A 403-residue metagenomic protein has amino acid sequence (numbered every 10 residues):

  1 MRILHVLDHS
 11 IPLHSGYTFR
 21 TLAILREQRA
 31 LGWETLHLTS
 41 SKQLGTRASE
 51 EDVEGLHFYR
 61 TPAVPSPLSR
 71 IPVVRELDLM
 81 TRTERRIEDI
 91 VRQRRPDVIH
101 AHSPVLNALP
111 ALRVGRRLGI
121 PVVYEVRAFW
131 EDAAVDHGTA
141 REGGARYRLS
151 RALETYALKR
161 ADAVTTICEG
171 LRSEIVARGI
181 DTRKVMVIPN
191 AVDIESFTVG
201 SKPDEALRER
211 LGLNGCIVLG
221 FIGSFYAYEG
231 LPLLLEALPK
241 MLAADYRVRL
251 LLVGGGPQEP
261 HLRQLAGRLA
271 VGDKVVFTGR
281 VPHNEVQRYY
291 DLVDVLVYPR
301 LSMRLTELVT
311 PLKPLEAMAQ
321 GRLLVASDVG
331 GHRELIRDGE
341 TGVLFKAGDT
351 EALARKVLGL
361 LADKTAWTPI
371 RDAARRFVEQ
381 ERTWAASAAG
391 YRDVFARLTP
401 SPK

Functional and structural regions predicted by a protein language model:
M1-A63, M241: N-terminal subdomain of nucleotide-sugar transferases
R2-V6, L213-L238: Conserved donor-binding/catalytic core segment of Leloir-type glycosyltransferases
R94-V98, D162, K274, Y290-E307 (+1 more regions): Acidic donor-binding loop of glycosyltransferase active sites
G170, A191: Carbohydrate-associated surface elements
V253, P260-Q287: Nucleotide-activated donor-binding/catalytic signature segment of Leloir-type glycosyltransferases, i.e., the conserved
Y298, E316-A319, L323-A326, I336: Short hydrophobic beta-strand element within catalytic cores of glycosyltransferases and related nucleotide-activated
R337-G339, V343-T350, G359-T365: Conserved acidic donor-binding segment of nucleotide-sugar-dependent glycosyltransferases
A352, G359, A366-E381, G390-D393: A short, well-ordered alpha-helix in the C-terminal region of glycosyltransferases
